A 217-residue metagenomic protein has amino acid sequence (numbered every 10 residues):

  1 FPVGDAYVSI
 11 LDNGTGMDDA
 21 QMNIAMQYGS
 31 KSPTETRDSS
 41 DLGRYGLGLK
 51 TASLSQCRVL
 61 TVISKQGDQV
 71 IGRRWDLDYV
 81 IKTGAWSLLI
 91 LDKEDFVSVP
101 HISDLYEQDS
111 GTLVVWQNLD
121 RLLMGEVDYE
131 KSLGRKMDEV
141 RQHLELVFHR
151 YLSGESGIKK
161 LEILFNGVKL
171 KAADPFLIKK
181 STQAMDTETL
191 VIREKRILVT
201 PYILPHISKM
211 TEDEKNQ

Functional and structural regions predicted by a protein language model:
F1-R37: Conserved beta-strand-loop-beta-strand hairpin that lines the nucleotide-binding pocket of ATP/GTP-utilizing enzymes
P2, N13-T15, C57, K65-G67 (+1 more regions): An acidic- and aromatic-residue-enriched active-site/binding cleft used to recognize and process polar
D5, S39-D41, L198: A generic hydrophobic-helix recognition signal that picks specific residues within alpha-helical hydrophobic
G14-A20, S32, K65-R74, K209 (+1 more regions): Short low-complexity stretches enriched in small and charged residues
D18-A20, I71, N118, L123-G125 (+2 more regions): Short helix/loop capping segments that flank catalytic or ligand/cofactor-binding pockets
M22-A25, T112-W116, R196: Conserved long hydrophobic alpha-helices within structured protein cores
E35-F165: GHKL-type ATPase core
E130-L133, M137, R141-Q142, L152-Q217: GHKL/Bergerat-fold ATPase module in large chromosome/replication-associated machines
